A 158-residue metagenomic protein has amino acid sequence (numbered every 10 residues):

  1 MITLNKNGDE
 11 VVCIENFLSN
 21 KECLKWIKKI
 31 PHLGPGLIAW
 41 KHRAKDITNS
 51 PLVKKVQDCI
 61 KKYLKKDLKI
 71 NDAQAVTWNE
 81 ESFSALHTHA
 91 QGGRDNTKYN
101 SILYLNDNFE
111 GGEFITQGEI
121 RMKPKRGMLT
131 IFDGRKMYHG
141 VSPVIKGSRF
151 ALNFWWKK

Functional and structural regions predicted by a protein language model:
M1-K69, Q74, W78-E81: Non-heme Fe(II)/2-oxoglutarate
Q57-K158: Catalytic core of non-heme Fe(II) oxygenases with the double-stranded beta-helix
